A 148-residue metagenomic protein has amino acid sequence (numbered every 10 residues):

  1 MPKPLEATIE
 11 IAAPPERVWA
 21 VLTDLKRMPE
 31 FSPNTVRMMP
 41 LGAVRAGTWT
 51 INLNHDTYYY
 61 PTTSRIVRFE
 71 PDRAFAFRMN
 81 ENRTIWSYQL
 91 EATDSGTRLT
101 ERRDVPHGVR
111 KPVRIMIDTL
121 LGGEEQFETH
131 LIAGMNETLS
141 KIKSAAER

Functional and structural regions predicted by a protein language model:
M1-G42: Hydrophobic ligand-binding cavity/cleft-lining segments
A12-P15, W19, E125, T129-I132 (+1 more regions): Short amphipathic alpha-helical segments with heptad-repeat character
M39-I85, T93-R98, A133-R148: Glycine-rich portal/gate segments that line the openings of hydrophobic small-molecule binding cavities
M79-A133, I142: Beta-strand/loop substructures that line and gate deep hydrophobic ligand-binding cavities in soluble
